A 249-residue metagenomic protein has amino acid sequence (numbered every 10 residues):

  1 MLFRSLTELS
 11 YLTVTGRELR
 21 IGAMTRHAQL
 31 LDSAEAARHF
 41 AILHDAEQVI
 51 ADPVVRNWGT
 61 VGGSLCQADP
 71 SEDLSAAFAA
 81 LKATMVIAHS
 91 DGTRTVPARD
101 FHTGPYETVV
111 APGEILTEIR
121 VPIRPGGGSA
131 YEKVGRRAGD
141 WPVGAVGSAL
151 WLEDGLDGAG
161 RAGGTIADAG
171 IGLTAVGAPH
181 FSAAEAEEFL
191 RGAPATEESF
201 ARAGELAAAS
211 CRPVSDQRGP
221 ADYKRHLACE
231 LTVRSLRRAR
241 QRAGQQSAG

Functional and structural regions predicted by a protein language model:
M1-G249: C-terminal structural segment of proteins
